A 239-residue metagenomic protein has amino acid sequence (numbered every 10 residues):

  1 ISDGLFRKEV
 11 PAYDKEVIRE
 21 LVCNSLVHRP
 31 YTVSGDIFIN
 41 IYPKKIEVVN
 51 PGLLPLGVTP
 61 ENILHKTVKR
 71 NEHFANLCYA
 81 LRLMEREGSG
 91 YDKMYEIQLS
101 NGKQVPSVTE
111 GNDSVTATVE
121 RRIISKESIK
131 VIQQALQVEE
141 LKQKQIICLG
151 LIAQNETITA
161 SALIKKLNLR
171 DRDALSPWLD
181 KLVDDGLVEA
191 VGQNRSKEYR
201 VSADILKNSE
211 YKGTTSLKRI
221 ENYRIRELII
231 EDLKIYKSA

Functional and structural regions predicted by a protein language model:
I1-A239: C-terminal regulatory or interaction extensions
